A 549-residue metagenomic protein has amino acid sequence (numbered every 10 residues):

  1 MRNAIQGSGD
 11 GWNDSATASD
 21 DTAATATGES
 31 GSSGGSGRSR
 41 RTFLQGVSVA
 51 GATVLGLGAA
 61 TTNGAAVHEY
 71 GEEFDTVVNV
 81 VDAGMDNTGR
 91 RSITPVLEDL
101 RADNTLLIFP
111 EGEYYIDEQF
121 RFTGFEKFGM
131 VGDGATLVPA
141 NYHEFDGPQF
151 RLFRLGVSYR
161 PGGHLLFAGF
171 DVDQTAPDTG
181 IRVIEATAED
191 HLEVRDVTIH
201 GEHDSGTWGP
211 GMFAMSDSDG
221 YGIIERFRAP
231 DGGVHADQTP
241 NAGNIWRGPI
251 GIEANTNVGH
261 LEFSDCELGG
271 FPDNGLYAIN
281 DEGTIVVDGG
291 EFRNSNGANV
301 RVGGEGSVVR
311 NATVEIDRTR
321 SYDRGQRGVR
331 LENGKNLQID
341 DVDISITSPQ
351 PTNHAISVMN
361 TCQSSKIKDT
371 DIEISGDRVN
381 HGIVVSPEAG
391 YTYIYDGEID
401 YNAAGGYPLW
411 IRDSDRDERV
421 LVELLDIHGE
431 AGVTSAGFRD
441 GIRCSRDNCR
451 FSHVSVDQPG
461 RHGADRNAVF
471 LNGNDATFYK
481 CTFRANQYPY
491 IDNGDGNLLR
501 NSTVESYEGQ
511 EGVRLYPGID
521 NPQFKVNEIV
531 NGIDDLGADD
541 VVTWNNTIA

Functional and structural regions predicted by a protein language model:
M1-R2, W12, R38-L57: N-terminal export leaders
M1-R38: N-terminal secretory signal peptides
G56-E69: Sec-dependent signal peptide cleavage junction
E73-P110, Q119-R121: Acidic Gly/Asp/Thr-rich repetitive segments characteristic of extracellular carbohydrate-active and adhesion proteins
T94-D103, Y114-V131, V138-A168, D173-L192 (+9 more regions): Extracellular beta-strand-rich solenoid/capping regions of secreted or surface-exposed proteins that bind or remodel
I108, Y115, V131, L166 (+20 more regions): Extracellular beta-strand solenoid repeats
D117-Q119, A140-E144, T175-R182, E202-G211 (+12 more regions): Short glycine/acidic-rich loop motifs that flank beta-strands on beta-rich extracellular proteins
V131-T136, G163-D173, D190-E202, D219-P240 (+14 more regions): Right-handed parallel beta-helix
